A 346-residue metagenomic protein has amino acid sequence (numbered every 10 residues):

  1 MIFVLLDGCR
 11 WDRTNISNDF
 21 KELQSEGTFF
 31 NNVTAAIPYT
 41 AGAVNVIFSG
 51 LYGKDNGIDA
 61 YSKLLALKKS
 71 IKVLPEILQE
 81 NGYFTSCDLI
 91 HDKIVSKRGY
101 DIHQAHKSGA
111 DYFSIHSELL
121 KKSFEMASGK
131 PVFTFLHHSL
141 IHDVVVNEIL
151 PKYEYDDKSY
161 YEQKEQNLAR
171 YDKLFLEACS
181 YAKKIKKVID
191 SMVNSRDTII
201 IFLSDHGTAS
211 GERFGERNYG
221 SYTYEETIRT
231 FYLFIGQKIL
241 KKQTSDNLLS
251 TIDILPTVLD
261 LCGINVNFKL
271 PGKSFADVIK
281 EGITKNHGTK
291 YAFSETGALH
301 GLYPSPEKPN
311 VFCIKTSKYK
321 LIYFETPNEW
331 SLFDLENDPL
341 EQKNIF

Functional and structural regions predicted by a protein language model:
M1-F346: Catalytic domains that recognize anionic headgroups
